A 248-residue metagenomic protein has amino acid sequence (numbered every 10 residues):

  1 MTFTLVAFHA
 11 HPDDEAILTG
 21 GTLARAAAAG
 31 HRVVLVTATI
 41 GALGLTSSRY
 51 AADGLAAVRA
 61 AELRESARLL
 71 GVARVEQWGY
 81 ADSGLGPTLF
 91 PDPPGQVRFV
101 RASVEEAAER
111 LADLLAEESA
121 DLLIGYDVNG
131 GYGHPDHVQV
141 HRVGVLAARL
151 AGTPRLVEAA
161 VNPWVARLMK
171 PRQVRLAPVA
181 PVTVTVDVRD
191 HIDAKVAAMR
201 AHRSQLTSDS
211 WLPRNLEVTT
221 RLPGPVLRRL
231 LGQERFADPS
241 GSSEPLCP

Functional and structural regions predicted by a protein language model:
M1-S119, L146: Active-site rim/loop-helix segments in enzyme catalytic domains that contact anionic ligands
T2-V6, L89-D92, V97, R101-P248: Metal-dependent de-N-acetylase/amidase catalytic core
